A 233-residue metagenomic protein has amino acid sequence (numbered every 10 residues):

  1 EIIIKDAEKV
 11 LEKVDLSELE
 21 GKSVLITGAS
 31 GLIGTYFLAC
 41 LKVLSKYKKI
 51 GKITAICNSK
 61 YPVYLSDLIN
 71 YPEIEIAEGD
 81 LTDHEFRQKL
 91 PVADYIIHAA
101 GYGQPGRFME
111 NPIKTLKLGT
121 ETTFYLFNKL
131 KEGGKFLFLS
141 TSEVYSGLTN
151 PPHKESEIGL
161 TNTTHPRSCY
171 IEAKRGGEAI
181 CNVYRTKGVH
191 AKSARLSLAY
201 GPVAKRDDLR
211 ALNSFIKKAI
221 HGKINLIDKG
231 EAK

Functional and structural regions predicted by a protein language model:
E1-Y95: N-terminal Rossmann/SDR dinucleotide-binding element
T27, I56, I96-A100, F136-S142 (+1 more regions): SDR active-site strand-loop-helix element
E78-L118: NAD(P)H-binding glycine-rich loop region in Rossmannoid oxidoreductase-like domains and their noncatalytic homologs
H98, F124-R167: Conserved Rossmann-fold NAD(P)-dependent oxidoreductase catalytic core, especially the SDR/UDP-sugar
G106-I113, G147-P151, K205: Conserved catalytic-core motifs of eukaryotic protein kinase domains, centered on the activation segment
I113-F124, G159: Conserved internal alpha-helix in NAD(P)-dependent oxidoreductase domains
T149-E155, A179-A232: NAD(P)-dependent short-chain dehydrogenase/reductase
C169, A173-G176: Active-site helix of classical SDR
